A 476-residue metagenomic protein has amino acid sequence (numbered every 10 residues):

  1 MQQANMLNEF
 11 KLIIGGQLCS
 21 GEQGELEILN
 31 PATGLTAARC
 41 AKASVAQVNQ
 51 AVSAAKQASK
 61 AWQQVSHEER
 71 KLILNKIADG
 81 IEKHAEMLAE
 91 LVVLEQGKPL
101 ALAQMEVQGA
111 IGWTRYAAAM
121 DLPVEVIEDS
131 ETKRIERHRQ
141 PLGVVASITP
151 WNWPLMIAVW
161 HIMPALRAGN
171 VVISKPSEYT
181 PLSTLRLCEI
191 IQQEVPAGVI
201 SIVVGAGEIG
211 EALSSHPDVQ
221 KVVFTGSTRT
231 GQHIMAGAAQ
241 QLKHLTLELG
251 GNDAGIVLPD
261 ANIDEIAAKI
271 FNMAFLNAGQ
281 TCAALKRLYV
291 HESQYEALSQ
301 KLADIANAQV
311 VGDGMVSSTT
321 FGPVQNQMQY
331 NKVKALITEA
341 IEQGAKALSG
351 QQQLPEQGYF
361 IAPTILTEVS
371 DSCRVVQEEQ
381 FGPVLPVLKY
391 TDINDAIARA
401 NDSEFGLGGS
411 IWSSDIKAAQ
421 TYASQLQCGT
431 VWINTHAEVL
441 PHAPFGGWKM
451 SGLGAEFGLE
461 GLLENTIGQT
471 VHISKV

Functional and structural regions predicted by a protein language model:
M1-K133: N-terminal Rossmann-like NAD(P)+-binding subdomain of aldehyde/semialdehyde dehydrogenases
L7, R229-S370, I433: ALDH superfamily catalytic-core signature
P31, V45-V48, H67, A85 (+6 more regions): Residues at or immediately preceding the N-termini of alpha-helices
T33-R39, V219, I256, I337 (+3 more regions): Conserved C-terminal structural/oligomerization subdomain of aldehyde/semialdehyde dehydrogenase
G34, R70, V92, T114 (+9 more regions): Residue-level signal for inorganic ion chemistry
A37-A43, A58-Q64, S147, G255-L258 (+4 more regions): Short, well-ordered beta-strand elements within core beta-sheets of diverse protein domains
S59, Q63, A78-A85, A89 (+18 more regions): Structural signal for hydrophobic packing residues in well-ordered secondary-structure cores of soluble enzyme domains
E125-E265, Y390: Rossmann-like NAD(P) dinucleotide-binding subdomain of oxidoreductase/dehydrogenase enzymes
